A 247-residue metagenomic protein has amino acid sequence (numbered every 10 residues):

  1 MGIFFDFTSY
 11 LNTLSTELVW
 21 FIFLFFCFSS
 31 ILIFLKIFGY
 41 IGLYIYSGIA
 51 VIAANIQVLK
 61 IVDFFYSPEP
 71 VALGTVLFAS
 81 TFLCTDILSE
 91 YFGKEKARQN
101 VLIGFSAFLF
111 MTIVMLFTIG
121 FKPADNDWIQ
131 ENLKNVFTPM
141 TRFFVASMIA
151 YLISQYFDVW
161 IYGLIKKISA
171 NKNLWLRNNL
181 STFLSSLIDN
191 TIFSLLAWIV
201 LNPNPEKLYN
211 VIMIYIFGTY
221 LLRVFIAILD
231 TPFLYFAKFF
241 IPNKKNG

Functional and structural regions predicted by a protein language model:
M1-L88, F92-E95, L102-F105, L109: Hydrophobic transmembrane alpha-helices
G2, T8-N12, T16, L32 (+5 more regions): Alpha-helical transmembrane segments and their cytosolic interface
V71-V76, C84, V145-I153, L180-L184 (+2 more regions): Hydrophobic alpha-helical transmembrane segments of multi-pass membrane proteins
E95-I103, K172-L180: Membrane-interface alpha-helices at helix entry/exit sites of multi-pass transporters
I103-T112, L180-I188: Hydrophobic alpha-helical membrane-insertion segments
A107-D125, Y151, Q155: Transmembrane alpha-helix/helix-exit interface in multi-pass inner-membrane proteins
F117-R142: Membrane-interface interhelical connector segments
N132-T138, K167-K172, N204-Y209: Helix-boundary and loop/linker segments of multi-pass membrane transporters
